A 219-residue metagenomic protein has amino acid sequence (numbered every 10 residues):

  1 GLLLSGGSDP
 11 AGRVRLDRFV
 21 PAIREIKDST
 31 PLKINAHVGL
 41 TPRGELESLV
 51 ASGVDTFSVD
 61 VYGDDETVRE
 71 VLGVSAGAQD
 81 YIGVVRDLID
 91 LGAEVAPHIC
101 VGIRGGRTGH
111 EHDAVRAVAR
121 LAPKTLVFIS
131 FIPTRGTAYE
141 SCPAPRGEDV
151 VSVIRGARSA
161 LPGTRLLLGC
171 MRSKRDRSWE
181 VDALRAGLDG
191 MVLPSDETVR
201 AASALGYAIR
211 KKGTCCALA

Functional and structural regions predicted by a protein language model:
G1-V71, S75-V95, T108-H112, R120: Conserved Radical SAM active-site core
L2, I34-A36, F57-V59, V95-I99 (+3 more regions): Hydrophobic faces of well-ordered beta-strands that scaffold small-molecule active sites in alpha/beta enzyme cores
G7-D9, H37-T41, Y62-D64, C100-R104 (+3 more regions): Active-site beta-loop-alpha junctions enriched in small/polar residues
S8-V14, V74, G102-R107, T134-Y139 (+2 more regions): Short, small-residue-enriched loops and turns at beta-alpha junctions that line or gate enzyme active sites
I23-I26, I34, I82, I89 (+5 more regions): Weak global preference for isoleucine
T30, H112, R116-A219: Auxiliary Fe-S-binding modules of radical SAM enzymes
N35-P42, E70-S75, L91-C100, F131-T137 (+2 more regions): Low-complexity, flexible helical/coil segments
